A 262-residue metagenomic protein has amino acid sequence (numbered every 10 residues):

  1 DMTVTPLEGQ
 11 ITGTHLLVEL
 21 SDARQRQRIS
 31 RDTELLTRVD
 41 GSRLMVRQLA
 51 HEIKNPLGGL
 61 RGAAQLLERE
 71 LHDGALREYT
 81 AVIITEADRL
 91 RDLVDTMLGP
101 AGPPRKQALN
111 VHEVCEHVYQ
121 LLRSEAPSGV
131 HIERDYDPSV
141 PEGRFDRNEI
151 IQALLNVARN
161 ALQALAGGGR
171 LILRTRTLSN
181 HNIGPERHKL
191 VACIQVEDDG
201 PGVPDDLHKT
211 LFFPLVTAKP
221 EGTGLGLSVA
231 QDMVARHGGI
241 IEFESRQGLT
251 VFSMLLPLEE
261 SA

Functional and structural regions predicted by a protein language model:
L7-M45: Sensory coupling linkers of modular signal transduction proteins
Q107-Y119: A conserved beta-strand-to-alpha-helix junction within the catalytic ATP-binding
E125-R134, G167-G169: Short conserved segments within the C-terminal catalytic ATPase subdomain
G129-P141, R176-L178: Conserved catalytic submotifs in the C-terminal HATPase_c
L171, R176-I194: Short beta-strand-loop-beta element adjacent to the nucleotide/active-site pocket used for signaling
L190-V191, V203-L215: Short conserved segment of the HATPase_c
